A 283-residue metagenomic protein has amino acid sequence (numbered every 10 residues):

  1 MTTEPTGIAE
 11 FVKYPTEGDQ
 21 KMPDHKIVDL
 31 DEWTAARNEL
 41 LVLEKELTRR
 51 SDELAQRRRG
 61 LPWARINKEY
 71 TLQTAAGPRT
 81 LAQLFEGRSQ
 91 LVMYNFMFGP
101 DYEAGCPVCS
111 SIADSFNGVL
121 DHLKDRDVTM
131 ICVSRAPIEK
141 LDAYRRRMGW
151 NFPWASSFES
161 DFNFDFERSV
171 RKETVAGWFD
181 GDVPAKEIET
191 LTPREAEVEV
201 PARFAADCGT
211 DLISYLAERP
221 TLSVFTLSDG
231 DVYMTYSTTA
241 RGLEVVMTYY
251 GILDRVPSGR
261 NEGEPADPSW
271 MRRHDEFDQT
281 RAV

Functional and structural regions predicted by a protein language model:
T2-L91, F96-R126, A143-G149, P153 (+1 more regions): Non-globular targeting/processing and membrane-anchoring segments
K124-L141: Catalytic nucleophile loop
S134, S156-F158: Residues at the C-termini of beta-strands that transition into short coil/loop
